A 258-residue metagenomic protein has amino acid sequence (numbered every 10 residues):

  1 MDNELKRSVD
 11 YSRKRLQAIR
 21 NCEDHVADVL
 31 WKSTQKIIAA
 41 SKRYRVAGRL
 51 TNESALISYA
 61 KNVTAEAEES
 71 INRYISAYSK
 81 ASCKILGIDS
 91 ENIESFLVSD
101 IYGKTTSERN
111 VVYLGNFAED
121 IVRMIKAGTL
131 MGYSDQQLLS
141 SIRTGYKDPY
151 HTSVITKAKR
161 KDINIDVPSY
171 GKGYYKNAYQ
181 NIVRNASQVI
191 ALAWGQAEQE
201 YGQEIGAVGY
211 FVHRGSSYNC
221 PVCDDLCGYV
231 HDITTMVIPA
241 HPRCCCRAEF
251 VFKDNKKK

Functional and structural regions predicted by a protein language model:
M1-S169, D254-K258: N-terminal leader/targeting and assembly helices and adjacent pre-domain segments
D166-K257: Acidic, glycine-rich two-metal-ion catalytic cores of nucleic acid-processing enzymes
